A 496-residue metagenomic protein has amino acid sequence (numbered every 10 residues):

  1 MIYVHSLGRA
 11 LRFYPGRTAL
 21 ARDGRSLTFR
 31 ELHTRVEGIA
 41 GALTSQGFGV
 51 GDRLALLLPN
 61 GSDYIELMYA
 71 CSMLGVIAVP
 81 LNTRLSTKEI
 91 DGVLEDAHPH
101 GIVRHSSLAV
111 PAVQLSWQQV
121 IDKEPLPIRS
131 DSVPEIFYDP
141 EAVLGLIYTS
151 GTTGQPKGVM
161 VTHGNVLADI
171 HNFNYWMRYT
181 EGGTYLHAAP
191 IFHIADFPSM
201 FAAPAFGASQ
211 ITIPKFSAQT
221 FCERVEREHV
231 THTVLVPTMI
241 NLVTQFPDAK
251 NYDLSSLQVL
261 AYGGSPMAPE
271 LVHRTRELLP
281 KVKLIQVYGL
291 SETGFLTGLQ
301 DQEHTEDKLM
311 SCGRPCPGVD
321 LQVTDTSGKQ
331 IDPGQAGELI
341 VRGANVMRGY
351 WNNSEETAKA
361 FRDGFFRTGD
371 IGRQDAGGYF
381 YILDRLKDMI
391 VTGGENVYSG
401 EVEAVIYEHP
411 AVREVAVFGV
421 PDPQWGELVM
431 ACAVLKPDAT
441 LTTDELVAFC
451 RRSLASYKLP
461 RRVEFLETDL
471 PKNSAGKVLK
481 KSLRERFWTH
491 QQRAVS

Functional and structural regions predicted by a protein language model:
G8, G16-G61, I65-Y69, S86-D91: Conserved AMP-binding/adenylate-forming core of the ANL superfamily
T28-R30, L144-A168: Conserved AMP-binding A3 loop
H33-I39, P140, V159-E181, A188-F192 (+1 more regions): Conserved structural elements of the adenylate-forming
L85, V225, T233, G343 (+6 more regions): AMP-binding/adenylate-forming catalytic core of the ANL superfamily
R129-Y148, Q155, R178-T184: Conserved pre-ATP/AMP-binding loop-to-beta segment of ANL
L167-T184, F192-H232, F246: Conserved AMP-binding/adenylation subdomain of ANL enzymes
A205, V230-L235, F246-D307, D320: Gly/Ser/Thr-rich phosphate-binding loop
R314-G318, S327-A360, E395-V397: Conserved ATP/PPi-binding loop(s) of AMP-dependent carboxylate-activating enzymes
